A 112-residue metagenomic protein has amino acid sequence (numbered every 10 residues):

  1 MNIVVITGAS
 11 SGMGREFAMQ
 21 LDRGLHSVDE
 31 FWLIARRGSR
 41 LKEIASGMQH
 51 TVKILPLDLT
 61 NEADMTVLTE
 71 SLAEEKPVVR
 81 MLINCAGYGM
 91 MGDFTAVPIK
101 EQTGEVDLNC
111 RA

Functional and structural regions predicted by a protein language model:
I3-I6, L82-I83: Conserved hydrophobic beta-strands of the Rossmann-like cofactor-binding core in SDR/related NAD(P)H-dependent
S10-S11: Conserved glycine-rich cofactor-binding loop
G14-R15: N-terminal Rossmann-fold NAD(P) dinucleotide-binding loop
L25-E43: Conserved glycine-rich Rossmann-like NAD(P)H-binding loop of the short-chain dehydrogenase/reductase
P56-V67, I99: The beta1-alpha1 cofactor-binding region of Rossmann-like NAD(H)/NADP(H)-dependent oxidoreductases
C85-M90: Conserved NAD(P)H cofactor-binding loop of Rossmann-fold oxidoreductase domains
D93-V106: Substrate-binding pocket helix/loop in short-chain dehydrogenase/reductase
